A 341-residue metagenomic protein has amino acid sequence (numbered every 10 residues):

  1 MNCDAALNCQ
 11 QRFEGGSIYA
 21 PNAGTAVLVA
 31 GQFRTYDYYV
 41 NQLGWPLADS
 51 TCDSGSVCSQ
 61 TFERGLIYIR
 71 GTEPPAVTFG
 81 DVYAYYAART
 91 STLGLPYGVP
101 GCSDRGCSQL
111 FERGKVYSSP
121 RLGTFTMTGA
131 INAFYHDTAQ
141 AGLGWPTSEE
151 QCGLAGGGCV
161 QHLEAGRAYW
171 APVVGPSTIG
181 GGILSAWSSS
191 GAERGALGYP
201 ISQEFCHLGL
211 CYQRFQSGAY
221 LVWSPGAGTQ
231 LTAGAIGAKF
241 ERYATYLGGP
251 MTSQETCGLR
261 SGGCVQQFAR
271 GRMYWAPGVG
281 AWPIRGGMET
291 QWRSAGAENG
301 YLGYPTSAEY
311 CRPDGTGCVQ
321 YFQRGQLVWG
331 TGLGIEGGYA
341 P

Functional and structural regions predicted by a protein language model:
M1-P341: Extended, compositionally biased repeat/scaffold regions that form elongated interaction surfaces
